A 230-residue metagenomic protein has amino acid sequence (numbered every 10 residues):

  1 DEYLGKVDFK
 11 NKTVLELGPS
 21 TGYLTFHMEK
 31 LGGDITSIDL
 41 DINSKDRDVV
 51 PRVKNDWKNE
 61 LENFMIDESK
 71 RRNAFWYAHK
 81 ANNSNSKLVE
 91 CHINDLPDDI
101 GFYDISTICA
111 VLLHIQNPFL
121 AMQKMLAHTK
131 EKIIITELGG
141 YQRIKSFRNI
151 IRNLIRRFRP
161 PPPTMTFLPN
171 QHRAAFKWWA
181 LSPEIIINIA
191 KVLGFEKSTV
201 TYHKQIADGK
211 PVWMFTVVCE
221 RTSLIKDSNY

Functional and structural regions predicted by a protein language model:
D1-K12: Conserved alpha-helix/loop element of class I SAM-dependent methyltransferases that forms part of the SAM/SAH-binding
D8, K80, K87, P97-I100 (+1 more regions): A general structural signal for stabilizing positions within well-ordered secondary structure
F9, M28, M125-T129: Short, conserved loop/helix-junction motifs that constitute active-site signature segments in enzyme catalytic cores
K12-S20: Conserved class I S-adenosyl-L-methionine
T13, G33-D34, K132: Residues at the starts of beta-strands that form the adenosine-phosphate
V14, S106, V111: Receiver (REC) domain switch-region micro-motif
Y23-D95: Class I SAM-dependent methyltransferase SAM/SAH-binding core
E68, R72, N94-D98, Y103 (+2 more regions): S-adenosyl-L-methionine-dependent methyltransferase catalytic module, highlighting the catalytic core
